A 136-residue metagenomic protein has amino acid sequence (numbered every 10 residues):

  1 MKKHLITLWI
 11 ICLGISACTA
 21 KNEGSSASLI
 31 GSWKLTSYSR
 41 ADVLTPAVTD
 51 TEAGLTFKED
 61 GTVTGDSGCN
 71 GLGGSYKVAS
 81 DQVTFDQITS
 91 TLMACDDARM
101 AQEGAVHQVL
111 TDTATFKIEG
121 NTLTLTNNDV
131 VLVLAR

Functional and structural regions predicted by a protein language model:
K2-W9, S16-R136: Lipid interaction determinants
